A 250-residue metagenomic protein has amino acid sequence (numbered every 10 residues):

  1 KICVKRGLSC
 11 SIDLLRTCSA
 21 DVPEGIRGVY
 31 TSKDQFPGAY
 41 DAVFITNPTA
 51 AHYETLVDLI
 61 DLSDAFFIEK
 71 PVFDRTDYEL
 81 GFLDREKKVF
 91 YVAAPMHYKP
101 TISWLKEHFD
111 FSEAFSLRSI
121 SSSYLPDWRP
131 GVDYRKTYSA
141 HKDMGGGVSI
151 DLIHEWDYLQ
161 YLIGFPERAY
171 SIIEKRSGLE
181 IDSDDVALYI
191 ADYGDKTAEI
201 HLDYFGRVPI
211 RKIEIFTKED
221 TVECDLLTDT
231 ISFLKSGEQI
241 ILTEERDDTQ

Functional and structural regions predicted by a protein language model:
K1-G25, G38: N-terminal Rossmann-like dinucleotide-binding module
I26-Y40: Short acidic low-complexity segments
R27, D41, D64, F115: Conserved acidic residues
A42, T49, Y53-H97: Beta-strand-loop-alpha-helix segment that lines the small-molecule cofactor/substrate pocket of alpha/beta enzymes
T46-N47, E69, L202, T217: Short, well-ordered coil/turn residues at beta-beta hairpins and beta-strand->alpha-helix junctions within
K99-Y170, S177: Predominantly a Rossmann-like dinucleotide-binding segment in NAD(P)-dependent oxidoreductases
I150, W156-T230: Contiguous beta-strand/loop segments that form the cofactor/metal-binding neighborhood of enzyme cores
L227, Q239-Q250: C-terminal helical cap and adjacent loop that interface with cofactors, partners, or active-site loops
